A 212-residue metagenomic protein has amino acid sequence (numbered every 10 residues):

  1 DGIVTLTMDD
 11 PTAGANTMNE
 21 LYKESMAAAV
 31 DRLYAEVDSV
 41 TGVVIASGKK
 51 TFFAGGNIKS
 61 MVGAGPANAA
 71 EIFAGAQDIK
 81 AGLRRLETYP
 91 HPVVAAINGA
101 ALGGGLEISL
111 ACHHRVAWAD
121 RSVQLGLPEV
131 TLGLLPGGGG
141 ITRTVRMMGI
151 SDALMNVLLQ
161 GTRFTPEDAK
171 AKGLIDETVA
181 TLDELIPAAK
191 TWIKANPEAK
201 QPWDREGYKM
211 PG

Functional and structural regions predicted by a protein language model:
D1-A46, A70, A81-R84: Conserved CoA-thioester-binding segment of acyl-CoA-metabolizing enzymes
D1-D9, G14, L110, D152-G212: Amphipathic alpha-helical segments at domain termini/boundaries
M8-T12, G65, E129: Short, histidine-centered active-site or binding-site loop motifs used for metal coordination, general acid-base
S47-A81, A101, T131-G133: Glycine- (often His-adjacent) and acidic-residue-rich active-site loop that binds/positions the CoA thioester
G48, R84-L132: Glycine-rich beta-to-alpha active-site loop
C112-G137, G173-A189: Gly/Pro- and small hydrophobic-enriched strand-loop and loop-to-helix capping segments that sit at the rims
I141-D152: Hydrophobic, secondary-structure "cap" segments at the distal end of domains
